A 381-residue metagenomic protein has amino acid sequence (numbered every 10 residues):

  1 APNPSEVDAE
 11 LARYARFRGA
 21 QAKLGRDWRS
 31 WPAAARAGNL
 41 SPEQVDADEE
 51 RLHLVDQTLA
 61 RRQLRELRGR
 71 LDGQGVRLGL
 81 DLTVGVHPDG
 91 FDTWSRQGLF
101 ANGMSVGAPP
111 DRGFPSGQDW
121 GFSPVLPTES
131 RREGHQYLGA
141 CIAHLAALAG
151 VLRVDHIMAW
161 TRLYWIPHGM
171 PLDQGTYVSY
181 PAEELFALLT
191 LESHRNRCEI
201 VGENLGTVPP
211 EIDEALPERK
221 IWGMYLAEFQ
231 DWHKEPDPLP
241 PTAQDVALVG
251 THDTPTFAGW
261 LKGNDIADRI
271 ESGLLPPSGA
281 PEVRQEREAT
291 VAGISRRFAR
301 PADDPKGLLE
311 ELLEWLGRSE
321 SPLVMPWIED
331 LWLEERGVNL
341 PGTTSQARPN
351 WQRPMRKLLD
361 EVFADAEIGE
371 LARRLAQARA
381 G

Functional and structural regions predicted by a protein language model:
A1-R61, R65, G85-M325, E329-L331 (+3 more regions): Alpha-amylase-like alpha-glycosidases and glucanotransferases acting on alpha-linked glucans and related
R62-E66, R70-Q74: Secondary-structure-rich domain cores
D81: Ligand-binding beta-strand-loop-alpha-helix segment within the catalytic cores of soluble metabolic enzymes
L333-G381: Structured C-terminal cap/extension of enzyme domains
